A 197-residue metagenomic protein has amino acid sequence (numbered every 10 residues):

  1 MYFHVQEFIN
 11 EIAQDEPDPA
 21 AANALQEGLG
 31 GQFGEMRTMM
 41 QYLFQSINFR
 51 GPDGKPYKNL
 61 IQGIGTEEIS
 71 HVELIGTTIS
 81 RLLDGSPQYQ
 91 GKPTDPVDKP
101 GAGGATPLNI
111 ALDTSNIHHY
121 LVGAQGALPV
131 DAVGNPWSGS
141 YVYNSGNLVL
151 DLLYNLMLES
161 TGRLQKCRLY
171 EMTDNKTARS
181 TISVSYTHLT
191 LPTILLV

Functional and structural regions predicted by a protein language model:
A13-G31, V97-N155: Acidic/His metal-coordination segments adjacent to aromatic residues that form catalytic metal sites in metalloenzymes
P19-P52, T66-L74, G146-T173: Alpha-helical bundle segments that constitute or directly flank the non-heme di-iron/ferroxidase center
K58-Q62, S180-V184: Short, charged, amphipathic alpha-helical segments
I64-A124: Conserved alpha-helical segments that form or flank metal/cofactor-binding pockets of metalloenzymes
C167-E171, A178-S183: Aromatic- and glycine-enriched pocket-lining scaffold segments that form the walls of small-molecule binding clefts
T187-T193: Conserved small/polar residues in nucleotide/adenosyl-binding loops
